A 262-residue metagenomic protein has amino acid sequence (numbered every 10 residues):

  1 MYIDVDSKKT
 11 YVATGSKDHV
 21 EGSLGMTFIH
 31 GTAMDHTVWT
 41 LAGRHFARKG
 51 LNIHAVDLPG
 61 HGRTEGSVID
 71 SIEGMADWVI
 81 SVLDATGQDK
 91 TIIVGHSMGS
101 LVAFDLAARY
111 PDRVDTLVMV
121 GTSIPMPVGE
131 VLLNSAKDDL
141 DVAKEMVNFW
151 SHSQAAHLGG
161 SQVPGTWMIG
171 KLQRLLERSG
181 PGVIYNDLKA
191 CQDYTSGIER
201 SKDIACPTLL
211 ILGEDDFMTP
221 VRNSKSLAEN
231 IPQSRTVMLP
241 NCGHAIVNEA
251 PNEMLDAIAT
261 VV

Functional and structural regions predicted by a protein language model:
Y2-G15, T40-R48, N52-M98, D256: Active-site loop/oxyanion-hole signature of alpha/beta-hydrolase fold enzymes
S23-G31: Short beta-strand element of the alpha/beta-hydrolase
G31-M34, S97: Active-site glycine-rich loops that stabilize anionic/oxyanionic intermediates across multiple enzyme folds
L101-M146: Flexible "cap/lid" loop of the alpha/beta hydrolase fold
N134-D203: Conserved alpha/beta-hydrolase catalytic His-Asp/Glu region
I204, L210-L212, D216: Short beta-strand/loop motif that positions the catalytic acidic residue of the alpha/beta-hydrolase fold
F217-N223: Conserved alpha/beta-hydrolase "acid-adjacent" motif
S234-V262: Catalytic active-site module of serine/aspartate enzymes centered on a nucleophile-bearing elbow/loop
